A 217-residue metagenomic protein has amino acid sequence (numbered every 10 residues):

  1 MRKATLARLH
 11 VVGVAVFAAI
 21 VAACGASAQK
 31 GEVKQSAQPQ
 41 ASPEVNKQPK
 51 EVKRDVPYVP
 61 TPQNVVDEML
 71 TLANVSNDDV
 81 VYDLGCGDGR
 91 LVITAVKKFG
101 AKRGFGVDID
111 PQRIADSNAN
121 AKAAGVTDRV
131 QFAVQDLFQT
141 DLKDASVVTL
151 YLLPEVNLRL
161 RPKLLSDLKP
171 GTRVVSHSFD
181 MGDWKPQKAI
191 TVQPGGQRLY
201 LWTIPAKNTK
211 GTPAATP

Functional and structural regions predicted by a protein language model:
V11-A22: Bacterial N-terminal signal peptides
G25-D79: S-adenosyl-L-methionine
D78-G87: Conserved class I S-adenosyl-L-methionine
G89-A101: Conserved SAM-binding loop of SAM-dependent methyltransferases across substrates and taxa, primarily the Class I
R103-D108: Conserved SAM-binding motif I beta-strand of class I
P111-D144: S-adenosyl-L-methionine
L142-R159: A short SAM/SAH-binding and catalytic strip from SAM-dependent methyltransferases
E155-P217: C-terminal substrate-binding/active-site "lid" region of AdoMet-derived donor-dependent transferases
